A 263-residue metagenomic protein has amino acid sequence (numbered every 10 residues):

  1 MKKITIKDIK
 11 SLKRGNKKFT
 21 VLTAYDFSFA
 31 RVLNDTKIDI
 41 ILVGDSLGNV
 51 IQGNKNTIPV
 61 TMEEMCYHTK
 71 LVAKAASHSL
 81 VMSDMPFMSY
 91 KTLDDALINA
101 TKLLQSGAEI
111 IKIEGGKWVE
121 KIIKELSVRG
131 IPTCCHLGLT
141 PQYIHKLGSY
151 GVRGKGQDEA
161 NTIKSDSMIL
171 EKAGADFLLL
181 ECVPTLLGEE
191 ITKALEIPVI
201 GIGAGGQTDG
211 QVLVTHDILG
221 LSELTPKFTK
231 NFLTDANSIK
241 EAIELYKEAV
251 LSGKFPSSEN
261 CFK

Functional and structural regions predicted by a protein language model:
K2-K263: Alpha/beta enzyme core
